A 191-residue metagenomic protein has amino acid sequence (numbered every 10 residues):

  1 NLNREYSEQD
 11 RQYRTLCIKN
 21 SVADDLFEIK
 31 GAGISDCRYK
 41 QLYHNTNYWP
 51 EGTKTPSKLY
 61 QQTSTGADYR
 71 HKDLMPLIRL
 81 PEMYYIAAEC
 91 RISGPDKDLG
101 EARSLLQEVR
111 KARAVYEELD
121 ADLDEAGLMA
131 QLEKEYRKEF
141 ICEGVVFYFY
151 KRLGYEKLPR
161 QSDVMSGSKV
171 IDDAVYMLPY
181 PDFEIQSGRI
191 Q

Functional and structural regions predicted by a protein language model:
N1-I18, V22, E28-Q191: Acidic/polar-rich alpha-helix caps and helix-coil junctions
